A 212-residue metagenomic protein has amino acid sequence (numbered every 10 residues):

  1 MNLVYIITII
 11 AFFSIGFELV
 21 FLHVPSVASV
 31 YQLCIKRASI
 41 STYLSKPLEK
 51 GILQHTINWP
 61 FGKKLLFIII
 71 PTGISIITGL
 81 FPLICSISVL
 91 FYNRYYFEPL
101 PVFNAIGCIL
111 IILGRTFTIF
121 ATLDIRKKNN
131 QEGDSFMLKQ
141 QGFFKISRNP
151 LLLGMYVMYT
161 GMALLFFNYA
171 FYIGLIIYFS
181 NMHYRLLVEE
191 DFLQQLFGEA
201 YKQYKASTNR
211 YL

Functional and structural regions predicted by a protein language model:
M1-M137, M158-F192, L196-L212: Membrane-anchoring alpha-helices and their flanking helix-loop junctions
E132-M155: Active-site-proximal inter-transmembrane loops
